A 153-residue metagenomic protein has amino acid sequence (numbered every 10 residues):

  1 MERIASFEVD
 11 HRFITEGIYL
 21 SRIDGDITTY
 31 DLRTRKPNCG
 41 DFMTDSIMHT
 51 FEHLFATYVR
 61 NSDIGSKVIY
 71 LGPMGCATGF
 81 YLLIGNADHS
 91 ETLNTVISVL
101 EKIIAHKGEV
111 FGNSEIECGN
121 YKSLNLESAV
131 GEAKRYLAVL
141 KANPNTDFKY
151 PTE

Functional and structural regions predicted by a protein language model:
M1-N38, A142, Y150-E153: Non-catalytic terminal extensions that flank enzyme cores
F13-E16, A56-G65: Conserved alpha/beta core surface patches that mediate binding of polyanionic ligands
I27-R60, Y70-L71: Active/ligand-binding-proximal structured segments within catalytic/core domains that scaffold catalytic residues
F42-T50, N94-A105: Extended Gly/Ser/Thr-rich low-complexity repeat segments, especially those forming or decorating extracellular
I64-G75, A105-S114: Short, flexible active-site-proximal loops enriched in glycine and acidic residues
V68-E101: M16 family metallopeptidases and their MPP-like homologs
A105-E153: Acidic low-complexity segments
